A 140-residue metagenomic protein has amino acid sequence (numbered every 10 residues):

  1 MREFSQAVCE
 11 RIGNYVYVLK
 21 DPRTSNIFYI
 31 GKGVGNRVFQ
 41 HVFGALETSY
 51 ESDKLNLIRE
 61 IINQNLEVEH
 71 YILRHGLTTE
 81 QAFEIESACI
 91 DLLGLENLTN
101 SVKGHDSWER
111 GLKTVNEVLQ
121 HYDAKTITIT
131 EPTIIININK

Functional and structural regions predicted by a protein language model:
M1-N137: Structure-specific nucleic-acid interaction/processing domains
